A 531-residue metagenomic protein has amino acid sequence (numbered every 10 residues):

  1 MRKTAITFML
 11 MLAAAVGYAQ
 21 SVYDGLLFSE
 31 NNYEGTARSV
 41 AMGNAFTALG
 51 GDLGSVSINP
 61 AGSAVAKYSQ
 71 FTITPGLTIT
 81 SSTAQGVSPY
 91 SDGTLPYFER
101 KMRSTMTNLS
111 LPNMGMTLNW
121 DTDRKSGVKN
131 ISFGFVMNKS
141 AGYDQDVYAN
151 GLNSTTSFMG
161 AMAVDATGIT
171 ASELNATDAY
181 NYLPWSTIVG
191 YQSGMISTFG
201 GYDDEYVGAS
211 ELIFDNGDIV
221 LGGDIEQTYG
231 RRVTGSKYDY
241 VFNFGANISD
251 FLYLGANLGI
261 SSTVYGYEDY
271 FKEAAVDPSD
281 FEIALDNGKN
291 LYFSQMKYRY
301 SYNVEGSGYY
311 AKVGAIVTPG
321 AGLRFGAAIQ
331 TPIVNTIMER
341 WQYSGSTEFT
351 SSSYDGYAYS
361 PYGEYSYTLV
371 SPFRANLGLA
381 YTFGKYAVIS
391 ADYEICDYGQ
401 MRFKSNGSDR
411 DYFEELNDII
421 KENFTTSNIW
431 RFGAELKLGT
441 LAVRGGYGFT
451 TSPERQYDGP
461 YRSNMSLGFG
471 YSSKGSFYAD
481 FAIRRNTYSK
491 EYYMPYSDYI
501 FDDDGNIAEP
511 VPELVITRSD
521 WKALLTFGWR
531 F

Functional and structural regions predicted by a protein language model:
M1-D24: Bacterial Sec-dependent N-terminal signal peptides
M9, A66, V264-G266: Active-site-proximal flexible loops/turns
M11-L12, Y68, E394: Hydrophobic alpha-helical membrane-insertion segments
Q20-E34, S39, N119-F531: Outer-membrane beta-barrel porins/channels
A37, L49-I58, A64-N153, Y238: Outer-membrane beta-barrel translocator/receptor signature
